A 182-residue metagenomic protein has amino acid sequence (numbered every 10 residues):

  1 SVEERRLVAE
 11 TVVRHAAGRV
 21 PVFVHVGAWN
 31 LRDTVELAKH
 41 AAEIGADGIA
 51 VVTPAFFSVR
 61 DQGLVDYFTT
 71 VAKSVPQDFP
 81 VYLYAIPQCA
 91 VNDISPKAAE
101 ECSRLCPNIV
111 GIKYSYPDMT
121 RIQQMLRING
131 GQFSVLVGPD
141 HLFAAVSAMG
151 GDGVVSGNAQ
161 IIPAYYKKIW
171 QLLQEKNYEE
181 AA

Functional and structural regions predicted by a protein language model:
S1-V91: Active-site beta->alpha loop and helix N-cap motifs at the rims of alpha/beta catalytic domains
K73-F79, I86-A182: Catalytic alpha/beta core domains of metabolic enzymes, predominantly
